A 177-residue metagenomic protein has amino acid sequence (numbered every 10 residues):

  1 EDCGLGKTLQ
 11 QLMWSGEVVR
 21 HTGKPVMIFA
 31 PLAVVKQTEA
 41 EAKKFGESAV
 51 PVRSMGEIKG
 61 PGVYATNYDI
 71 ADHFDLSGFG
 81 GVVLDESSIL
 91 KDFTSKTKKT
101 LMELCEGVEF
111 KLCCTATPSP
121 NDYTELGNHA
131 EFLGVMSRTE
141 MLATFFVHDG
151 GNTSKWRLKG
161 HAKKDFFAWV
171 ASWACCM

Functional and structural regions predicted by a protein language model:
D2, P31, T117: P-loop (Walker A) phosphate-binding loop of NTP-binding proteins
G4, D69-I70, S87-K91, P118: Catalytic acidic motif of RecA-like/P-loop NTPases
T8-W14, T22-G46, P120-L126: Conserved Walker A/P-loop ATP-binding site and its immediately adjacent core in helicase/helicase-like ATPase domains
G23-P25, G81, I89, K98-M177: Conserved P-loop NTPase motor "coupling/switch" region that bridges the ATPase
E47-G56, R138-M141: Conserved RecA-like helicase motor-core motifs
K59-H73: Conserved two-lobed SF2 helicase motor
